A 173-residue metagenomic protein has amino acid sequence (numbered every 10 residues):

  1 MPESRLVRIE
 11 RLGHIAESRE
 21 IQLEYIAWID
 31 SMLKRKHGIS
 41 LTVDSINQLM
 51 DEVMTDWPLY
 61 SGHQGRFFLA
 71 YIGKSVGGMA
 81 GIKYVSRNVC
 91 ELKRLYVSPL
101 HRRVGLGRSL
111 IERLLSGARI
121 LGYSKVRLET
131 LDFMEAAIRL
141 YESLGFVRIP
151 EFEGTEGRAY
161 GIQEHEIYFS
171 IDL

Functional and structural regions predicted by a protein language model:
E3-R5, L131-L173: C-terminal "cap" of GNAT-fold acetyltransferases
R5, I9-K93, S98-P99, I111-R113 (+3 more regions): Acetyl-CoA-dependent GNAT
S98-L100, V104, D132-F133: Active-site acidic-Proline motif in GNAT/NAT acetyltransferases
A118-E129: Conserved GNAT acetyl-CoA-binding A-motif
